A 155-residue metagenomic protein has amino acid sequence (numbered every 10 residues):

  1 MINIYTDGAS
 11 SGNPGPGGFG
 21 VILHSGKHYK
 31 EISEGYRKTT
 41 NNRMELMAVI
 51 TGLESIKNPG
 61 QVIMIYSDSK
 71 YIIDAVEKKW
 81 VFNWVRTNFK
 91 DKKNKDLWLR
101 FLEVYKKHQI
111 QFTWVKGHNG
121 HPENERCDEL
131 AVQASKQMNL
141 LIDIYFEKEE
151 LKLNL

Functional and structural regions predicted by a protein language model:
M1-M47, L53-Q61, E129, Q137-F146 (+1 more regions): RNase H-like nuclease fold core
T6-N13, I50-R126, L130, S135 (+1 more regions): RNase H catalytic domain
I73-D74, L151-L155: Short, mixed-charge aromatic SLiMs
